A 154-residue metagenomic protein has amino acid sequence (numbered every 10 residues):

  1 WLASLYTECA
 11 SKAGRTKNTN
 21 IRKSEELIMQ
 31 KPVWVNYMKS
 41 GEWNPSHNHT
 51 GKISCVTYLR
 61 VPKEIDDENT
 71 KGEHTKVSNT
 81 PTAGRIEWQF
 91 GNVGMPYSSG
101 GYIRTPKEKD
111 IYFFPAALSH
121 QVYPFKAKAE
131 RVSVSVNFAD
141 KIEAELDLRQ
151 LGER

Functional and structural regions predicted by a protein language model:
W1-T50: Signature of the catalytic double-stranded beta-helix
K31-F113, Y123, E130, A144-L151: Catalytic core of non-heme Fe(II) oxygenases with the double-stranded beta-helix
H120: Glycine-rich nucleotide phosphate-binding loop and flanking beta-alpha elements of Rossmann-like dinucleotide-binding
S133: Acidic, two-metal ion nucleic-acid-processing modules in DNA metabolism proteins
N137: An acidic/histidine-cluster motif and surrounding catalytic segment that typifies divalent-metal-assisted enzyme active
